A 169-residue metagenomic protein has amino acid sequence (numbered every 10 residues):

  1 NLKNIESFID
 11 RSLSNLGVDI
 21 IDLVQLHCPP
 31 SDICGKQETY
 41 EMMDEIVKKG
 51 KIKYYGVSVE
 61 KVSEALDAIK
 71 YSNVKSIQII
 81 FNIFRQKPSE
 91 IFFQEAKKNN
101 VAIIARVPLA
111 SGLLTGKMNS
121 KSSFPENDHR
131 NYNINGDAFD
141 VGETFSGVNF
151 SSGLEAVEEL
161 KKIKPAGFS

Functional and structural regions predicted by a protein language model:
N1-L16, V59-D67: Short, acidic/polar
L13-D32: Active-site groove signature of glycoside hydrolases
C28-S169: Beta/alpha (TIM)-barrel catalytic core signal, keyed to glycine-rich beta->alpha loops juxtaposed to Asp/Glu that bind
